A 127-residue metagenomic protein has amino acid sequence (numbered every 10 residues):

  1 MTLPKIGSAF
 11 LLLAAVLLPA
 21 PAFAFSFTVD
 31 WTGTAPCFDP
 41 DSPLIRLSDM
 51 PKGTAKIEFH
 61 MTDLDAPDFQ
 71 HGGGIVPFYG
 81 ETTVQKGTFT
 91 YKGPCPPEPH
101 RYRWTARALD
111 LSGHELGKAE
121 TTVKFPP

Functional and structural regions predicted by a protein language model:
M1-F10: Bacterial N-terminal signal peptides that target proteins for export
T2, L17-P19, D49: Selective for proline/serine-rich intrinsically disordered segments in cytosolic/nuclear regulatory regions
A9-P19: Bacterial N-terminal signal peptides
A22-P127: N-terminus-centered regions that define maturation/targeting leaders and the start of the first functional domain
